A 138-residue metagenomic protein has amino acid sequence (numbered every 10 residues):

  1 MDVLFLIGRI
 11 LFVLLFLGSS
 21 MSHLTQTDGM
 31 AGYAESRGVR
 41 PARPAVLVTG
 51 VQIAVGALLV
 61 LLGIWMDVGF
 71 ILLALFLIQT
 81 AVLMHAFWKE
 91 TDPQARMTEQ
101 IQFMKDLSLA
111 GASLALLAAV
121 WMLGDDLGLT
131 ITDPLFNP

Functional and structural regions predicted by a protein language model:
M1-G29, S36, R40-V55, L62-P138: Extended, low-polarity transmembrane helix blocks
